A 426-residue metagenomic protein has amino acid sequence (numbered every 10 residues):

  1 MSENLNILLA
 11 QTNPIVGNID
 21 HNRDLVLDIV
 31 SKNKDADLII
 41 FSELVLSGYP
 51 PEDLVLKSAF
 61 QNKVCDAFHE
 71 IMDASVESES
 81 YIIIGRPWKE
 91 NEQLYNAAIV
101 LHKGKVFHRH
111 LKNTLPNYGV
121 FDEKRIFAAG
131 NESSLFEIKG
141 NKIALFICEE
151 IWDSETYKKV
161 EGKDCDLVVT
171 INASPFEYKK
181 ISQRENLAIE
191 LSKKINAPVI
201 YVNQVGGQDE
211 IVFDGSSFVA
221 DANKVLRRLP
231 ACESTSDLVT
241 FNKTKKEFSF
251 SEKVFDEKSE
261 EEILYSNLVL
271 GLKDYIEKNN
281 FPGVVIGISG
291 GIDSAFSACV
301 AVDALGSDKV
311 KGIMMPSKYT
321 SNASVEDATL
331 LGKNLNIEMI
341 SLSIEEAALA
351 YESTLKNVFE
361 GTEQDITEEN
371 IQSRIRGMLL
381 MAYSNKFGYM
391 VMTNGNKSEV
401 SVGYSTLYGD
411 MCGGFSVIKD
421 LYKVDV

Functional and structural regions predicted by a protein language model:
M1-G287, V300-K309, M314, N334 (+1 more regions): Enzyme catalytic cores with a strong preference for nitrogen-chemistry domains
V64-F68, P316, F415-K423: Short, acidic/small-residue loops that bind anionic groups at enzyme active sites
K112-P116, F121-N131, K139-G140, G162 (+2 more regions): Active-site adenylate/phosphate-handling loop in enzymes that bind or generate adenylated species
E233-T240, K309-M314, N322-T367, S373: A conserved beta-strand->alpha-helix junction
Y275-P282, V302-K311, T320, L330-I340 (+3 more regions): Secondary-structure transition/capping motifs at alpha-helix termini and the adjoining loop/turn into the next element
F281-S294, A347-A348, N396-S398: A glycine-rich phosphate-binding loop feature that marks nucleotide/adenosyl-phosphate handling sites
G290-V302, L355, G409: Short glycine/threonine-rich loop-to-helix capping motif typified by GTGT followed within a few residues by an Asp-Pro
S294-S297, S321-N322, V400-S401: Short glycine/serine/threonine-rich phosphate/pyrophosphate-binding segments that cradle anionic phosphate groups
